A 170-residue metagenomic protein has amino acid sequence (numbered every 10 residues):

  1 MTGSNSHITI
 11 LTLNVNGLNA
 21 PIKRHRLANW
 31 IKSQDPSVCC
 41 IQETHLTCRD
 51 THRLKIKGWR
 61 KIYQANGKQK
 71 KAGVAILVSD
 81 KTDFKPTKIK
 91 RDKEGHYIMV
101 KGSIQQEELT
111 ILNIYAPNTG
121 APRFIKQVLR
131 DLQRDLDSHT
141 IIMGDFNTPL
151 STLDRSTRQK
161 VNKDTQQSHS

Functional and structural regions predicted by a protein language model:
M1-S170: A shared catalytic/ligand-binding motif for oxyanion handling
